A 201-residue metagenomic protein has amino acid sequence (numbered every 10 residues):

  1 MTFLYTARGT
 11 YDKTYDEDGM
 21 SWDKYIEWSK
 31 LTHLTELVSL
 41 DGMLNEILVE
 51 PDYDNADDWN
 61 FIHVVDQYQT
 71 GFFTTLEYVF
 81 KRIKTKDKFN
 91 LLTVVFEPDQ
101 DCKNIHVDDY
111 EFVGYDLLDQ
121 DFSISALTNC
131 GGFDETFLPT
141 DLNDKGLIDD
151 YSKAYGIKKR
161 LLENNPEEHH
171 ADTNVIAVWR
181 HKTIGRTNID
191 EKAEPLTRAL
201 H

Functional and structural regions predicted by a protein language model:
M1-S29, H33, L37-V64, V94-N143 (+1 more regions): Short aromatic-glycine-(Arg/Gly/Cys) micro-motifs in beta-strand/loop hairpins
G42-Q100, N143-L147, K153-H201: Short, mixed-charge low-complexity intrinsically disordered segments
